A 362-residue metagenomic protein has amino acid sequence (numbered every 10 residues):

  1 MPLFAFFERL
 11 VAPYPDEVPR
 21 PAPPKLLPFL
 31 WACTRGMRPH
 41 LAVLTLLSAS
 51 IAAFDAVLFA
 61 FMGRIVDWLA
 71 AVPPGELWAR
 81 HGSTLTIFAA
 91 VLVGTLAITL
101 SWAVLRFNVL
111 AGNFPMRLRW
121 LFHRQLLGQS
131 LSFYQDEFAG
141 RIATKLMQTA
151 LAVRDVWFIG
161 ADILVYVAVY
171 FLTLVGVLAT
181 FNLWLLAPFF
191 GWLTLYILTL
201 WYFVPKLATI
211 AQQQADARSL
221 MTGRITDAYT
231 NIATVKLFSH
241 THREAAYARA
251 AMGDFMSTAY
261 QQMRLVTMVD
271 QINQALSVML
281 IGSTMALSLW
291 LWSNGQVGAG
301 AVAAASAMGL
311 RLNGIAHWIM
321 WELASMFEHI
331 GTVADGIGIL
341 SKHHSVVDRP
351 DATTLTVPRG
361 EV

Functional and structural regions predicted by a protein language model:
M1-D55, A70-F88, W102-F107, A111 (+7 more regions): Membrane-integrated ABC transporters
A12-P23, F54-G63, D67, V91-A139 (+10 more regions): Juxtamembrane helix-loop junctions of ABC transporter transmembrane domains
P28, P39-R64, T84, F88 (+7 more regions): Alpha-helical segments in transporter systems
R35-G36, L131-S132, Q148-W157, A161 (+7 more regions): An intracellular "coupling" helix at the cytosolic face of ABC transporter transmembrane type-1 domains
G36, H40-S50, G94-L96, I159-Q213 (+2 more regions): Transmembrane helices of ABC transporter permease
M37, T149, N182, M308 (+1 more regions): Conserved ATP-binding motifs of the histidine kinase catalytic
A71-P73, V177-T194, L265-A334, I339-L340: Helix-loop-helix
L340-V362: Primarily ABC-family ATPase nucleotide-binding module
